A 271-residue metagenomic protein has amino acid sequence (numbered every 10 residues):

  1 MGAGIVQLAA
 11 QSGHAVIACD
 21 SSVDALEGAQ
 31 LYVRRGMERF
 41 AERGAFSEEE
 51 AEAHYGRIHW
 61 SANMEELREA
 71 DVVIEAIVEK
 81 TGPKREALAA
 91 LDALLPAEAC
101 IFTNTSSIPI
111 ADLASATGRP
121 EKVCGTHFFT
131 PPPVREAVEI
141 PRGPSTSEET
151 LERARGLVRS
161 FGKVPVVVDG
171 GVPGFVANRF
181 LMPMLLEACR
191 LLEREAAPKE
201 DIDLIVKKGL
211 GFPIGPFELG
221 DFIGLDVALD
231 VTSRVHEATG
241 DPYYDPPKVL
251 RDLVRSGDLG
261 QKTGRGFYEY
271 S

Functional and structural regions predicted by a protein language model:
M1-R39, R43, H59: NAD(P)+-binding Rossmann beta1-loop-alpha1 motif at the extreme N-terminus of oxidoreductases
S12, E149-E152, R159-G170, E193-R194 (+1 more regions): NAD(P)-dependent Rossmann-like dehydrogenase/reductase catalytic/cofactor-binding core
H14, P131-P141, F212-I214, S233: Acidic/polar active-site rim loop that often engages polyanionic ligands
D24-G28, R39-I101, I108: Rossmann-like NAD(P)-binding element
C100-R179: Rossmann-fold dinucleotide-binding core
